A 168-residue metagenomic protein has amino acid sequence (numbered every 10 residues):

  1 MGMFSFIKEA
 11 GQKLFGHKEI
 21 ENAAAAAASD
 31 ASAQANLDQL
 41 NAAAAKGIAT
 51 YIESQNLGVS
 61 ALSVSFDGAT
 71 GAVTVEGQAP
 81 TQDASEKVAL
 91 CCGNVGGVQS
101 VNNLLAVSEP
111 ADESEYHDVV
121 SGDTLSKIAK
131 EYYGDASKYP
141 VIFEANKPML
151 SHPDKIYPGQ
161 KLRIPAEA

Functional and structural regions predicted by a protein language model:
M1-V107, K155: Secretory N-termini
S5-G11, E131, K161-P165: Serine/threonine-biased, Pro/acidic-interspersed low-complexity stretches characteristic of secreted/cell-surface
N36, L40, P80, H117-V120 (+3 more regions): Extracytoplasmic/periplasmic, Sec-exported soluble proteins
A69-T74, A79, S108-A136, P140: Primarily a LysM-type cell-wall glycan-binding module
C91, V95-D112, P140-A168: Extracellular LysM carbohydrate-binding repeats and other cell-envelope/extracellular binding modules
